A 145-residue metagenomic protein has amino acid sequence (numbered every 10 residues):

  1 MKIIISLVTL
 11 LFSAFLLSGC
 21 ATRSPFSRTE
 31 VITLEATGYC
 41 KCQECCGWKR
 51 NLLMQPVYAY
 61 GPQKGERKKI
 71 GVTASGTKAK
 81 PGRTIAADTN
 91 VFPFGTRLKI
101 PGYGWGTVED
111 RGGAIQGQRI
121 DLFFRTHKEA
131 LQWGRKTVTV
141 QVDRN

Functional and structural regions predicted by a protein language model:
M1-T33: N-terminal secretory targeting signals
C20-N145: Solvent-exposed, well-ordered loop and adjacent helix/strand elements within mature globular domains that form
